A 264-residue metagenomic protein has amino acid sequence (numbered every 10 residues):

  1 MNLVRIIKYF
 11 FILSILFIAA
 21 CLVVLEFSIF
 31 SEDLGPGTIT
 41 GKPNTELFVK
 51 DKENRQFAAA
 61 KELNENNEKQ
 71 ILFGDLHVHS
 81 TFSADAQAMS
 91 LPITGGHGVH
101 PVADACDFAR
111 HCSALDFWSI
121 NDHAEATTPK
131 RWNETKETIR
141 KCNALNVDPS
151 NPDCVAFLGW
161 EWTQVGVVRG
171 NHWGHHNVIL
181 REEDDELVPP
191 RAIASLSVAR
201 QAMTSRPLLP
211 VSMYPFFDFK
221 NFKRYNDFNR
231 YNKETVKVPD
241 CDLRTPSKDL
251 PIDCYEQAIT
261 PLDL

Functional and structural regions predicted by a protein language model:
M1-I7: Short, Lys/Arg-rich N-terminal segment immediately upstream of the first membrane anchor
K8-L264: Extended, charged catalytic domains and RNA/DNA-binding interfaces, predominantly in divalent-metal-using enzymes
